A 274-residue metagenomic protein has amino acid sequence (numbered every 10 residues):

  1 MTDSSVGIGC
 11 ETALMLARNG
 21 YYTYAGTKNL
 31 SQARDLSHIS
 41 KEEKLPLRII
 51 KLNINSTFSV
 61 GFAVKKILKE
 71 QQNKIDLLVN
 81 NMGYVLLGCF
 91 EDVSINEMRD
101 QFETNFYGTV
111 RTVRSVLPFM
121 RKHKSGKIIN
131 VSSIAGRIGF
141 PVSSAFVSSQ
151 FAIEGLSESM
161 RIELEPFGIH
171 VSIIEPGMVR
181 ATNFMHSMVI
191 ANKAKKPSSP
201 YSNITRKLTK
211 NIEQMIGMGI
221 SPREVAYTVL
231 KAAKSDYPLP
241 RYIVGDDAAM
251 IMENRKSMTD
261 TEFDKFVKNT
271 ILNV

Functional and structural regions predicted by a protein language model:
S5-G7, N29: Conserved glycine-rich cofactor-binding loop
N19-D35: Conserved glycine-rich Rossmann-like NAD(P)H-binding loop of the short-chain dehydrogenase/reductase
L52-F62, I95: The beta1-alpha1 cofactor-binding region of Rossmann-like NAD(H)/NADP(H)-dependent oxidoreductases
C89-F90, E97-R99: Substrate-binding pocket helix/loop in short-chain dehydrogenase/reductase
V113, S149-A152: Active-site helix of classical SDR
S133: Residue(s) in the substrate-gating loop at a strand-loop-helix junction that position the organic substrate next
P166-L239: SDR active-site lid
